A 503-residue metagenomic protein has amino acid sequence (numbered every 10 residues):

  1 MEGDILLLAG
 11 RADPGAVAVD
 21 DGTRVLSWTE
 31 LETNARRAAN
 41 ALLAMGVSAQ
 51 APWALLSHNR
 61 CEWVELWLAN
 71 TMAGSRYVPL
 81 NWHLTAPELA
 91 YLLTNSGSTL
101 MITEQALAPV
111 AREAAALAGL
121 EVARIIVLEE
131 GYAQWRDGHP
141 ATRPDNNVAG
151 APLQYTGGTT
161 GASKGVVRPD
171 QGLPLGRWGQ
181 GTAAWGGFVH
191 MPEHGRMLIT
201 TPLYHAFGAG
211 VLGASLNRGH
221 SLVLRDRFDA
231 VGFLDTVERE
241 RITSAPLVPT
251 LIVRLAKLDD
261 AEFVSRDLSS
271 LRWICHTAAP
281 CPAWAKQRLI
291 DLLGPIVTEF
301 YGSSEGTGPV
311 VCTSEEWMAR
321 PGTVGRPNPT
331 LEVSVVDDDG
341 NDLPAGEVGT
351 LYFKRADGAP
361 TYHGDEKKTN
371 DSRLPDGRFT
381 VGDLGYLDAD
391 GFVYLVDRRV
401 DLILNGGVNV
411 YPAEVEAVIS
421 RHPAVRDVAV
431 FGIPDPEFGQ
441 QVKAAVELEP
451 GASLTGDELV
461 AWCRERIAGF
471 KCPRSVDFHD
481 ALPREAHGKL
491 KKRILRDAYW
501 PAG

Functional and structural regions predicted by a protein language model:
I5-S27, M45: AMP-dependent adenylate-forming
D21-R24, A39-P87, N409: Conserved AMP-binding/adenylate-forming
S27-T29, A151-G179: Conserved AMP-binding A3 loop
N40, A44-M45, M72-G138, R143-N146 (+1 more regions): Structural core segment of the AMP-binding/adenylate-forming
L84, M101, D235, A245 (+8 more regions): AMP-binding/adenylate-forming catalytic core of the ANL superfamily
D137-G157, G161-A162, V189-R196: Conserved pre-ATP/AMP-binding loop-to-beta segment of ANL
Q154-G158, N217, I242-P246, D260-R320 (+2 more regions): Gly/Ser/Thr-rich phosphate-binding loop
P174-R196, Y204-S244, L258: Conserved AMP-binding/adenylation subdomain of ANL enzymes
